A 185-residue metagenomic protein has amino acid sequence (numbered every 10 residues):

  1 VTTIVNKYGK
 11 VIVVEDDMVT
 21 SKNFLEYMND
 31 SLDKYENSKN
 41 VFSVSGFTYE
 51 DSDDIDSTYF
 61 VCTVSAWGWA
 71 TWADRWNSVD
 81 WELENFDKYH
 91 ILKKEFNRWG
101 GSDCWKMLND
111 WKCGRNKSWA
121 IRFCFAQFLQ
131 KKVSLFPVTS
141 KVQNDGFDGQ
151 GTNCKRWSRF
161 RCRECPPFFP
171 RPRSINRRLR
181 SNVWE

Functional and structural regions predicted by a protein language model:
V1-V13, M18-E185: An acidic/histidine-cluster motif and surrounding catalytic segment that typifies divalent-metal-assisted enzyme active
